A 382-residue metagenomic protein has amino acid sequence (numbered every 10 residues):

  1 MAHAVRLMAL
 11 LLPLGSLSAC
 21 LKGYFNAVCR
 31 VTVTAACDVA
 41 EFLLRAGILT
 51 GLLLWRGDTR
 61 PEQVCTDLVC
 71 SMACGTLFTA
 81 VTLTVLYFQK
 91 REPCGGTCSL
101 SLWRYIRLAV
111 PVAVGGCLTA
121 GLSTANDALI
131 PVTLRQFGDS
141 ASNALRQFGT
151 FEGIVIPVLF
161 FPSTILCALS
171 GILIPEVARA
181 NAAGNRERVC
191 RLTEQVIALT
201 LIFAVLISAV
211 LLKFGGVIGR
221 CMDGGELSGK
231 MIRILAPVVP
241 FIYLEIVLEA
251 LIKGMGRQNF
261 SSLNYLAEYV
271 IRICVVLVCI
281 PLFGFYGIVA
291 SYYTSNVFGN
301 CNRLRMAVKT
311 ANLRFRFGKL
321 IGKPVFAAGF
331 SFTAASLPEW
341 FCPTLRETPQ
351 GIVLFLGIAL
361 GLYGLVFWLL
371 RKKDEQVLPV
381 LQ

Functional and structural regions predicted by a protein language model:
M1-L7, L211-I242: Interfacial segments at transmembrane-helix termini and the short loops linking adjacent helices
L7-N26, T34-F42, D67-L83, K230-G256 (+3 more regions): Short runs within selected transmembrane alpha-helices of multi-pass transporters and secretion channels
L49-L53, V276-L277, A328-T344: Hydrophobic alpha-helical transmembrane segments in multi-pass integral membrane proteins
W55-R56, C117, G121-P162, R179 (+2 more regions): Helix-terminus/linker motif at the lipid-water interface of multi-pass membrane proteins
P61-V69, T84-G116, E187, K309-V325: Interhelical loop/hinge segments that connect adjacent transmembrane helices in multipass membrane
Y105-I106, E152, N185-I202, L206-F214 (+1 more regions): Interfacial transmembrane-helix starts/ends
F160-G184, T193: Helix-loop junctions and terminal segments of transmembrane helices in multi-pass membrane transport/translocation
L337-Q382: Membrane-proximal transmembrane or re-entrant/amphipathic helices at the cytosolic face
